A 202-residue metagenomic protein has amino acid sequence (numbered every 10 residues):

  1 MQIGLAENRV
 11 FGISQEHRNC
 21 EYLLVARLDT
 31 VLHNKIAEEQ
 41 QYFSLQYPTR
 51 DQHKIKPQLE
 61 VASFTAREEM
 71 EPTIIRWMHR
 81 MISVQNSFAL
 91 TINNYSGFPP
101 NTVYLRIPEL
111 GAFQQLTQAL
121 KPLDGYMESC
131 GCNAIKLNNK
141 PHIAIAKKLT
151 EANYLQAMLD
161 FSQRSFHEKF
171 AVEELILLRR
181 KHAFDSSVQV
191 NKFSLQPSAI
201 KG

Functional and structural regions predicted by a protein language model:
M1-A89, L110-A171, S186-G202: Basic, often amphipathic N-terminal segments
P100, R180-H182, P197-I200: Residues that form or immediately flank small-molecule/cofactor binding pockets and catalytic motifs
P100-T102, E174: A generic structural signal for beta-strand entry/edge sites
T102-P108: Charge-rich, low-complexity N-terminal segments
E173-D185: Glycine-rich beta-strand-turn "strand-cap" elements at beta-sheet edges
